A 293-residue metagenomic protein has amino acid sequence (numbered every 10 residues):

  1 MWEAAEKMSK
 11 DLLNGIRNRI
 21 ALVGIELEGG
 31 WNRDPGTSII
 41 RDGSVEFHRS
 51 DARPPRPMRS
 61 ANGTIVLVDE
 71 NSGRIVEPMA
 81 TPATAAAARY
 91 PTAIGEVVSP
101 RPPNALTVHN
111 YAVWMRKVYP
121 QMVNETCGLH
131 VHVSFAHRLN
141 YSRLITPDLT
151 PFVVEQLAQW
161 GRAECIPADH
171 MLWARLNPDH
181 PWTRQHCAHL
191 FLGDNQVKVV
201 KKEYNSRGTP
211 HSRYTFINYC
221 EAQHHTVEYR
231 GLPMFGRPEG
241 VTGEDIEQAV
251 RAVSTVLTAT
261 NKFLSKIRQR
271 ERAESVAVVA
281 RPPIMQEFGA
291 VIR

Functional and structural regions predicted by a protein language model:
M1-Y119, F235-R237, E247-I267, E271-V276 (+1 more regions): Terminal catalytic/cofactor-binding subdomain
E28, M122-L139, T226-R230: Histidine-centered divalent-metal-coordination microenvironment in nucleic-acid enzymes
R138-Y141, G240: Inter-helical turn/loop segments and adjacent helix faces that build the functional surface of alpha-helical bundle
Y141-F235: Aromatic/basic-lined ligand-recognition segments that form π-stacking hydrophobic pockets flanked by Lys/Arg to engage
Q159-P181, T258-I292: Flexible helix-coil linker/hinge segments at domain or subdomain boundaries
